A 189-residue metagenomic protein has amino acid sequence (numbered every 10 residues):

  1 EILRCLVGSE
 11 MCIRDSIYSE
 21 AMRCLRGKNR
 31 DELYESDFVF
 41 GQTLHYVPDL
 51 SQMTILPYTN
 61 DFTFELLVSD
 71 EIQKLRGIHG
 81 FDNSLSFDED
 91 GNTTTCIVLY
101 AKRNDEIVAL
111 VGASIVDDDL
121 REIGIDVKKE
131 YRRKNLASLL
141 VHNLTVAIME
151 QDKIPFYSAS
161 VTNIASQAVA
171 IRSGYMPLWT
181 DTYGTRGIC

Functional and structural regions predicted by a protein language model:
E1-D15: Single conserved hydrophobic/aromatic residue that forms the stacking wall/gate of nucleotide- or nucleobase-binding
Y18, C24-S51, I55-P57: C-terminal functional modules
V39-P48, M176-C189: Conserved catalytic-core motifs of GNAT/GCN5-like acyltransferases
D49-D88: Short amphipathic alpha-helix that is part of the acyltransferase structural core
E89-C96, K102-L120, G124-K128: A conserved beta-strand-loop-helix scaffold within acyl/acetyltransferase catalytic domains
R133-A147, A168, R172: Conserved acetyl-CoA-binding loop-helix of GNAT-fold acetyltransferases
I148-S160: Conserved GNAT acetyl-CoA-binding A-motif
Y157-I171, M176, G184-I188: Conserved beta-strand-loop-alpha-helix junction that forms the acyl-donor binding cleft
